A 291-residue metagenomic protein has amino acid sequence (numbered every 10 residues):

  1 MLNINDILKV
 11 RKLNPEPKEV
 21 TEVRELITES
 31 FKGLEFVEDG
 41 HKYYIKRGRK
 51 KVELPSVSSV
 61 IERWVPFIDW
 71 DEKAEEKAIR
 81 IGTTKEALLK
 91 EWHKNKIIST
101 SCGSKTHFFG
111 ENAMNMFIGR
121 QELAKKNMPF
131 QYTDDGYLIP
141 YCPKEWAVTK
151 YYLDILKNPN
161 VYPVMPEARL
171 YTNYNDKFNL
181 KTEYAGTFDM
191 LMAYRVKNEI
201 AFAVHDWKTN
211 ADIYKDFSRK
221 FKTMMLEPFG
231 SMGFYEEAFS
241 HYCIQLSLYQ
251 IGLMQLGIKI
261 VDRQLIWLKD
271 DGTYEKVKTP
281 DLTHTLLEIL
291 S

Functional and structural regions predicted by a protein language model:
M1-F108: Charged, glycine-rich intrinsically disordered N-terminal tails and low-complexity linkers that flank
L8-K12, G82, A87-S231: Catalytic cores of nuclease domains that cleave nucleic-acid phosphodiester backbones
G33-F36, K42, L123, M128-Y132 (+1 more regions): Assembly/interface hotspot detector across virion components, adhesins/toxins, and nucleic-acid enzymes
V37-D39, I45-R47, T133, N175 (+2 more regions): Acidic surface patches and DE-rich sequence motifs
K46-V60, F188, E275-L287: Short amphipathic beta-strand/extended segments with alternating polar/hydrophobic composition
D69-E72, F229-E236: Short coil/turn segments at secondary-structure junctions
R80-T84, A185-G186, H241-I244, L248: Short, well-structured alpha-helical interface segments that form or flank functional binding sites
Y235-C243, S247-S291: Metal-dependent nuclease catalytic regions and adjoining charged, substrate-binding loops involved in nucleic-acid end
